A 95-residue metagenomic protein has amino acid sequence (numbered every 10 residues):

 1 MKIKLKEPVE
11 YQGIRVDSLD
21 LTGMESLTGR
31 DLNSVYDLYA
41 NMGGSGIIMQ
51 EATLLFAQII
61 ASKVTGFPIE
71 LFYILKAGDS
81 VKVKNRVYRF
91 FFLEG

Functional and structural regions predicted by a protein language model:
M1-G95: Short, surface-exposed, charged amphipathic helix/loop patches that serve as local interaction elements
